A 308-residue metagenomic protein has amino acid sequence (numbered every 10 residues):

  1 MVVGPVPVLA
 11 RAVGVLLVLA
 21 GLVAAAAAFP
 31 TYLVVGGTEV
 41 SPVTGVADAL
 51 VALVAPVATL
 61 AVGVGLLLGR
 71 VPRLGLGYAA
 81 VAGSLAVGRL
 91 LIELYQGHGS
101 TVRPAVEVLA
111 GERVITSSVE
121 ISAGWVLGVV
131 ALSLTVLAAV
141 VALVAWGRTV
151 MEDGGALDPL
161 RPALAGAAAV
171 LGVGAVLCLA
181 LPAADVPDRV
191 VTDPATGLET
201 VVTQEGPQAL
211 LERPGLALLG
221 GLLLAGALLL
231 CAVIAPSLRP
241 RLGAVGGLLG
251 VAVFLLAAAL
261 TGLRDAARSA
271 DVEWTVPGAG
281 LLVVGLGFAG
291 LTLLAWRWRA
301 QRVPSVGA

Functional and structural regions predicted by a protein language model:
V2-A308: Compact integral membrane and secretory-pathway proteins
